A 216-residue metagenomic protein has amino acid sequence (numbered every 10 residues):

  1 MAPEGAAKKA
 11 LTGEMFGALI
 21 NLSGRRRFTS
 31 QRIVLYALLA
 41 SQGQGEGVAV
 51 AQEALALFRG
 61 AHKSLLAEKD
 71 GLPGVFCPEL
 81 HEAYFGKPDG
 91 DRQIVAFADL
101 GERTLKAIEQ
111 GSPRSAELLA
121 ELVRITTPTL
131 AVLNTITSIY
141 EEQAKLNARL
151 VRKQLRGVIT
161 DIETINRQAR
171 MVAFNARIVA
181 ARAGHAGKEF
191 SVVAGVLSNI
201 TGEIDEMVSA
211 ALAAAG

Functional and structural regions predicted by a protein language model:
M1-L11, L35, L105-P113, R149: Short, charged/polar, low-complexity loop and linker segments that flank or interrupt alpha-helical bundles
G5, I125-V151: Juxtamembrane amphipathic/coiled-coil helical coupling segments that flank and transmit signals to/from transmembrane
A10-G13, G17, L146-T160: A conserved signal-transducing helical linker
E14-G45, M171: N-terminal extracytoplasmic segments of bacterial inner-membrane proteins
S30-Q44, L65, K69-L72, G101-S115 (+2 more regions): Secondary-structure edge/capping motif, primarily at the C-terminal ends of alpha-helices and the immediately following
L55-P113: Heptad-repeat alpha-helical coiled-coil/4-helix-bundle sensor or tether segments in soluble regions
R167, A181-G216: Parallel, heptad-repeat alpha-helical coiled-coil signal-transduction segments
